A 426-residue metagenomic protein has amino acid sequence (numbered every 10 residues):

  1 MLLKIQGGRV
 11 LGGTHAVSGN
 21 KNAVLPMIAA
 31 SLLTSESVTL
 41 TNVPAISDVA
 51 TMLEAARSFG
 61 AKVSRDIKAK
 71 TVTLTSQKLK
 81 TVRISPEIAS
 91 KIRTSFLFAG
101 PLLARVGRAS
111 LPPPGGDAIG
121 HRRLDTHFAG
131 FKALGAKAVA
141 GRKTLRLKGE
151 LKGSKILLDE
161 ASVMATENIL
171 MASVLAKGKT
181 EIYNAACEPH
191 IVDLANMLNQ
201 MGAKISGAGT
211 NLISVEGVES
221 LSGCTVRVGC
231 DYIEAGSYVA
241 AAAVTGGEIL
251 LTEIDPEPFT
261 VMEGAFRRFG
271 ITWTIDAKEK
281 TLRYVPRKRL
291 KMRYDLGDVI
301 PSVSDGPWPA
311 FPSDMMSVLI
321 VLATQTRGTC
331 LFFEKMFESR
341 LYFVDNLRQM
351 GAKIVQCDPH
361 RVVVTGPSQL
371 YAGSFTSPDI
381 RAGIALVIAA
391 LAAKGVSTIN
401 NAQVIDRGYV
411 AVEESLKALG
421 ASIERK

Functional and structural regions predicted by a protein language model:
M1-K426: Short, structured segments at the rim of ligand-binding sites
